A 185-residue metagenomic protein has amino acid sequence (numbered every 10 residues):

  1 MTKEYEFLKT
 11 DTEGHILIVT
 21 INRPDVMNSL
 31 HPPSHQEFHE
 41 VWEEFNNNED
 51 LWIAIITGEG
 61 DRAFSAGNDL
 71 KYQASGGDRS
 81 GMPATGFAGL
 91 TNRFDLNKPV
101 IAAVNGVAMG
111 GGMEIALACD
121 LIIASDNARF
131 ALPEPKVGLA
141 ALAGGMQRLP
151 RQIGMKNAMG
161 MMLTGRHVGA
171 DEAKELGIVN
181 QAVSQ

Functional and structural regions predicted by a protein language model:
M1-D61: Conserved CoA-thioester-binding segment of acyl-CoA-metabolizing enzymes
V19, I56, D69, I115-L117 (+1 more regions): Hydrophobic/aromatic residues within transmembrane alpha-helices of multi-pass small-molecule transporters
N22, N68, N105: Histidine-centered beta-alpha loop that forms part of the nucleotide-sugar donor binding/catalytic region in diverse
D25, E49, N68, G165-R166 (+1 more regions): Structural motif
G58-D95, V137-L139: Glycine- (often His-adjacent) and acidic-residue-rich active-site loop that binds/positions the CoA thioester
F94-Q185: Crotonase-fold acyl-CoA enzyme core
